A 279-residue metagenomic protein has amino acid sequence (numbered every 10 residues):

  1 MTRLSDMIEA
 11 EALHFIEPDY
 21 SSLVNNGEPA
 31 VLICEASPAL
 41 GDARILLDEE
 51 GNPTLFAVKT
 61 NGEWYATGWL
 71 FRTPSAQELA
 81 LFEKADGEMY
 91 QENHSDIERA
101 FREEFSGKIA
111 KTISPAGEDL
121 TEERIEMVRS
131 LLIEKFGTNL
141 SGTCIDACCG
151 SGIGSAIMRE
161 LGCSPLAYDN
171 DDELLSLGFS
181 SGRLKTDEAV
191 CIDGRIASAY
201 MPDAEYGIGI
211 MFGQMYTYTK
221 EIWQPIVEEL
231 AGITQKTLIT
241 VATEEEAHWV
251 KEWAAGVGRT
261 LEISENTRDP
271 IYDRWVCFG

Functional and structural regions predicted by a protein language model:
T2-A100: N-terminal accessory interaction module
D119-S141: Conserved alpha-helix/loop element of class I SAM-dependent methyltransferases that forms part of the SAM/SAH-binding
N139-G150: Conserved class I S-adenosyl-L-methionine
S151-C163: Conserved SAM-binding loop of SAM-dependent methyltransferases across substrates and taxa, primarily the Class I
S164-D169: Conserved SAM-binding motif I beta-strand of class I
L184-I196: Conserved SAM-binding strand-loop segment of SAM-dependent methyltransferases
A204-K220: A short SAM/SAH-binding and catalytic strip from SAM-dependent methyltransferases
T234-T243: Conserved beta-strand signature within the Rossmann-like core of class I S-adenosyl-L-methionine
